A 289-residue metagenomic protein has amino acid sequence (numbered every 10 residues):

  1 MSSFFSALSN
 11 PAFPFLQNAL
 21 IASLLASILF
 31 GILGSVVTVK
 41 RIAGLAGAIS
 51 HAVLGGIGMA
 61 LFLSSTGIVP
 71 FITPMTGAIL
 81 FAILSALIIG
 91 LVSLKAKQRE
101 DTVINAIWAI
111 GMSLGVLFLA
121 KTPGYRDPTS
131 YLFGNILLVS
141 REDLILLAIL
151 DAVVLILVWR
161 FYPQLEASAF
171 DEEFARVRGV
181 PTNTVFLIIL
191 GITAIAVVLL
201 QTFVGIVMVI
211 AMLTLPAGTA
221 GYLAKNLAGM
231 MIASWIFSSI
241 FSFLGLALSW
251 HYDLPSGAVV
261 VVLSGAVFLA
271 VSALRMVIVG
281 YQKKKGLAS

Functional and structural regions predicted by a protein language model:
M1-L29: Membrane-interfacial amphipathic/re-entrant helices at transmembrane-helix boundaries
F5-N10, A96, E100, I104-P163: Transmembrane helix-bundle core of multi-pass membrane transporters and related energy-transducing complexes
A22, I72-L80, D101, N105 (+3 more regions): Loop-to-transmembrane alpha-helix initiation sites
I32-V36, G58-F62, L87, L91 (+8 more regions): Alpha-helical transmembrane segments of multipass membrane proteins
S35-S50, L54-Y125, A220-I232, S249: Short loop segments and helix-boundary regions at transmembrane helix junctions of multi-pass inner-membrane proteins
L144-P216: Helix-loop-helix "hairpin" substructures at the membrane interface of multi-pass membrane proteins
F203, V209-A258: Transmembrane alpha-helical segments in multi-pass inner-membrane proteins
G257-S289: Cytosolic-side transmembrane-helix boundaries in multi-pass membrane proteins
